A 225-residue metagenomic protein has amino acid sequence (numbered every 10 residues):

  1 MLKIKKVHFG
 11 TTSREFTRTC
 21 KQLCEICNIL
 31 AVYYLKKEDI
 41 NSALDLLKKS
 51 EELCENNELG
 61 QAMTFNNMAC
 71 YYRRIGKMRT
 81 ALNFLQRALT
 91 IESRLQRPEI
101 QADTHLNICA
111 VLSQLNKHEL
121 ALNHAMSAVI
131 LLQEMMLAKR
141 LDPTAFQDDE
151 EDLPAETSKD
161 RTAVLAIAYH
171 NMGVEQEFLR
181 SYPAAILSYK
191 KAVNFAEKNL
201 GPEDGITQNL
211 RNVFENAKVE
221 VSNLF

Functional and structural regions predicted by a protein language model:
L2-V7, K48-L53, L89-S93, V129-L137 (+1 more regions): Amphipathic alpha-helical segments of tetratricopeptide repeats
E15-K36, L59-R74, I100-Q114, D160-V174 (+2 more regions): Conserved alpha-helical positions within TPR/SEL1-like repeat arrays
N123-I130, Y182-L200: TPR/TPR-like (Sel1-like) alpha-helical repeat modules
L137-D160: Acidic, Ser/Thr- and Gly/Pro-rich intrinsically disordered linkers and low-complexity segments that flank or connect
